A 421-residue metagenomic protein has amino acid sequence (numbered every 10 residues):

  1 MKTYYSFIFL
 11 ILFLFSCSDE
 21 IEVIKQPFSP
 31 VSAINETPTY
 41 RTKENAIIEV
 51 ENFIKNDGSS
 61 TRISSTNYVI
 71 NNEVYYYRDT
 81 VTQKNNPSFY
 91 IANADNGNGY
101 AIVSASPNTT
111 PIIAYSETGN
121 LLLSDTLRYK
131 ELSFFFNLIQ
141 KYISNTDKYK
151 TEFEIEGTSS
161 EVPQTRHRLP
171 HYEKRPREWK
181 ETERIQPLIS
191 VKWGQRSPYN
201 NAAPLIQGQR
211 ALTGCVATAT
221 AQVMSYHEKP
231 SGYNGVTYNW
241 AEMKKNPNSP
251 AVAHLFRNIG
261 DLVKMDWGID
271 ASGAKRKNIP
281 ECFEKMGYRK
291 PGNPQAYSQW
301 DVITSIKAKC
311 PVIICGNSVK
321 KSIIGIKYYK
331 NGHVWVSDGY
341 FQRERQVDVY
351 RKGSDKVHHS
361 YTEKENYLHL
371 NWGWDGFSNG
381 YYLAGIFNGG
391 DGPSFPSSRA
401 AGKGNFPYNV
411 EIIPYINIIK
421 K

Functional and structural regions predicted by a protein language model:
M1-F15: Sec-dependent bacterial lipoprotein signal peptides
I11-T37: Bacterial Sec-dependent N-terminal signal peptides
E20, Y115-L121, D125-S272: Active-site-adjacent structural segments surrounding the nucleophilic cysteine of cysteine proteases and isopeptidases
S29-T42, A46, I54, Y77-K174 (+4 more regions): Noncatalytic regulatory segments and standalone regulatory/sensor domains
N52-D57, S106, T218-P230, K285-M286: Structured segments of extracytoplasmic/periplasmic soluble domains in secreted or envelope-associated proteins
T61-T66, K229-W240, K290-Y297: Surface-exposed patches in mature extracellular/periplasmic domains of secreted proteins
R78-G97, N293-N366, N371: Active-site-adjacent substructure of cysteine-protease-like catalytic cores
T213-A217, A221-S225, A251-F341: Predominantly the structural core of cysteine protease catalytic domains
